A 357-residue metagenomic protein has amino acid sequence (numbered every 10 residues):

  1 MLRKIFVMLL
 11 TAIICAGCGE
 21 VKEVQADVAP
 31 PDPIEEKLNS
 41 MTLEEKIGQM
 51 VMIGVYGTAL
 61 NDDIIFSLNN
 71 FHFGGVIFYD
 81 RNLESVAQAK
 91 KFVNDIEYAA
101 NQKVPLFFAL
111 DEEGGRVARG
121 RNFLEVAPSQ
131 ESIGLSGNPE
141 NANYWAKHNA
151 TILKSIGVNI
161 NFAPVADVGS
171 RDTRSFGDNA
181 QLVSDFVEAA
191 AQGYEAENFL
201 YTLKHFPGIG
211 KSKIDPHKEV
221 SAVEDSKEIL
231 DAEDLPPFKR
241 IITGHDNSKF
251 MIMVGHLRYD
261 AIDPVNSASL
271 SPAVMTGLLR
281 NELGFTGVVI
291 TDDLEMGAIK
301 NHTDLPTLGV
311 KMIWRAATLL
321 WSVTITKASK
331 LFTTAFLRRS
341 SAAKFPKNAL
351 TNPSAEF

Functional and structural regions predicted by a protein language model:
M1-I5, L9: Positively charged n-region of N-terminal signal peptides that target proteins for export
I14-G17: C-terminal motif of bacterial Sec signal peptides marking the signal peptidase cleavage site
V21-F107, E112-A118: N-terminal hydrophobic targeting/anchoring segments and the immediately downstream early-domain regions of hydrolases
T42, N82-A100, R116-A118, D178 (+2 more regions): Second-shell residues forming the walls of enzyme active-site clefts
G48-V55, G74-F78, L106-E112, I160-A163 (+5 more regions): Hydrophobic faces of well-ordered beta-strands that scaffold small-molecule active sites in alpha/beta enzyme cores
Y56-N70, E140-I152, D231-R240, T303-K311: Short, acidic/polar
E97-E125, W145-V165, A191-G208: Glycine-rich, aromatic-flanked loop segments that form ligand/cofactor-binding clefts across common enzyme folds
R338, K344-F357: Mid-to-C-terminal alpha-helical segments outside catalytic/metal-binding sites
